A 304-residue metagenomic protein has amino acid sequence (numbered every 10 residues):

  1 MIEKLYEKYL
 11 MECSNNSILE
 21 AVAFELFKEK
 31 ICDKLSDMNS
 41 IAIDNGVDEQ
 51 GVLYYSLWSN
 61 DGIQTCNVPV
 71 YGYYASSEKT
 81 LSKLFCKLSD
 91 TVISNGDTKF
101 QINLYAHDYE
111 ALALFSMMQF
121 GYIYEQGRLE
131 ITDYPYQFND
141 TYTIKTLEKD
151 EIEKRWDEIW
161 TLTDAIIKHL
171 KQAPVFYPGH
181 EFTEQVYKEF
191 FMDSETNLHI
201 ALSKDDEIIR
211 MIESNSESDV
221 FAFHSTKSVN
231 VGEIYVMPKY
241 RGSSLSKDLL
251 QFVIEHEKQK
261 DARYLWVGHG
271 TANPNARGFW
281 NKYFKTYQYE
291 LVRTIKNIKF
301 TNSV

Functional and structural regions predicted by a protein language model:
M1-K8, E130-E153, N302-V304: Conserved N-terminal entry element of GNAT/NAT acetyltransferase domains
E7-I31, I167-Y187: Conserved GNAT-fold acetyl-CoA-binding loop/helix
K28-F85, E207-I234: Conserved donor-binding loop and adjoining core beta-sheet/short helix segment in diverse acyl/aminoacyl transferases
Y71-S76, Y105, M237, G270: Residue-level recognition of the GNAT/N-acetyltransferase active site
A75-T141, F284, Q288-I298: Acyl-donor-binding surface of acyltransferase catalytic domains
S77-T91, E233-V236, G242-E255, Q259 (+1 more regions): Conserved acetyl-CoA-binding loop-helix of GNAT-fold acetyltransferases
I93-L104, E257-H269: Conserved GNAT acetyl-CoA-binding A-motif
Y177-Q185, E189-K247: Intrinsically disordered, low-complexity segments enriched in Gly and acidic/Ser/Thr residues that form flexible
